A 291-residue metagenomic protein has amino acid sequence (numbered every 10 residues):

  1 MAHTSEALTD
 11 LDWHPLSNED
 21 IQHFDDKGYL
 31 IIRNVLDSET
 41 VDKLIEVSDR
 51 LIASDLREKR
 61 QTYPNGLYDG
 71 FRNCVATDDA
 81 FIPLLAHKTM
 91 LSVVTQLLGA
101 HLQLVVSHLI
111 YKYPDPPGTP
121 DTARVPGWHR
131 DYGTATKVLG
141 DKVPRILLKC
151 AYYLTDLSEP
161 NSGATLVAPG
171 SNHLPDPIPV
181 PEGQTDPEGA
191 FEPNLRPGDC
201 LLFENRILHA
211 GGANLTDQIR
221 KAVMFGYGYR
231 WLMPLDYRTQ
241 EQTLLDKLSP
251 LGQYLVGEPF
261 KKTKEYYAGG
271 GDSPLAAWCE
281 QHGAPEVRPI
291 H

Functional and structural regions predicted by a protein language model:
A2-D26, I32-T136: Non-heme Fe(II)-dependent double-stranded beta-helix
I31-I32, Y152, L201-F203: Short hydrophobic-aromatic micro-motifs
D37-S38, L109-K112, G133, L157-E159 (+3 more regions): Short, solvent-exposed loop/turn segments at secondary-structure junctions
G70, T77, V105-V106, I146-L148 (+2 more regions): Residues that flank catalytic or metal-binding motifs in active/ligand-binding sites
S107-L109, C150-Y152, V223-Y227: A structural signal for short, well-ordered beta-strand segments
G118-P193, L232-Q242: Catalytic core of non-heme Fe(II) oxygenases with the double-stranded beta-helix
N172-I207, G212-H291: Conserved double-stranded beta-helix
